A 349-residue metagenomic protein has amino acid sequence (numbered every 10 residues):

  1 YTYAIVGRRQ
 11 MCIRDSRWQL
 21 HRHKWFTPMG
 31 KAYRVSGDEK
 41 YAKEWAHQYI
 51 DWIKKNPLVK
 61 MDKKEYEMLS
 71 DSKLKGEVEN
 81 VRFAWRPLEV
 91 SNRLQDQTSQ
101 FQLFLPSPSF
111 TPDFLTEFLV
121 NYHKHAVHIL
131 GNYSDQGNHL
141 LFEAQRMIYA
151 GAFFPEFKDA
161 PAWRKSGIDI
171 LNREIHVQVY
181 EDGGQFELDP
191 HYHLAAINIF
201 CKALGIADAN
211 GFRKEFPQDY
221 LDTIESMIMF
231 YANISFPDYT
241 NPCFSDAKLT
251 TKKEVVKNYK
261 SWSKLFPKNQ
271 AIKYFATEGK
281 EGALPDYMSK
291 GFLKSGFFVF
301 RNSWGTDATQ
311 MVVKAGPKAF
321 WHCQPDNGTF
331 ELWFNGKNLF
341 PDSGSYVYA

Functional and structural regions predicted by a protein language model:
T2-R9, I13: Single conserved hydrophobic/aromatic residue that forms the stacking wall/gate of nucleotide- or nucleobase-binding
R9, H23, S91, F298 (+1 more regions): Residue-level detector of short, conserved catalytic/binding motifs and their immediate flanks
R14-E225: Aromatic-lined, polymer-binding surfaces characteristic of secreted/periplasmic polysaccharide-degrading enzymes
Y180, G184-S345: Carbohydrate-active enzyme catalytic cores, enriched for enzymes that act on polyanionic acidic polysaccharides
A349: Glycine-rich, small/acidic residue-mixed loop/short-helix segments
